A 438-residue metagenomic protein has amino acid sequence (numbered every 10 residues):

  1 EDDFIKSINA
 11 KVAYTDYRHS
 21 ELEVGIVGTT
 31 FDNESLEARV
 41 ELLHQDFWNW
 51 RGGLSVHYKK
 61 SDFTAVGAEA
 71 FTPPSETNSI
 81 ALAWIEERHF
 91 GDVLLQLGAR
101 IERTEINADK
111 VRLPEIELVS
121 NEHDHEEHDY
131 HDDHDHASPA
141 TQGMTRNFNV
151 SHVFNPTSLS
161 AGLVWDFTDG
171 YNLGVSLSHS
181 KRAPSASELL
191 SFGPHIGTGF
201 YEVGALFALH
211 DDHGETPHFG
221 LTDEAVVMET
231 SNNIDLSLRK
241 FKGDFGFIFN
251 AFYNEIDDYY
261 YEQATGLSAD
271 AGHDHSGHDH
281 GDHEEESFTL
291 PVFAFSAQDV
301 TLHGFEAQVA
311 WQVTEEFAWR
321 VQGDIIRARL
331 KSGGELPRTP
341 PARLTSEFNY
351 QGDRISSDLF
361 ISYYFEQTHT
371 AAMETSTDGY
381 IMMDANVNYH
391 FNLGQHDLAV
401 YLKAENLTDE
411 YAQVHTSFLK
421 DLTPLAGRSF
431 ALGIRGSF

Functional and structural regions predicted by a protein language model:
E1, A38-H44, L82-R88, A161-W165 (+9 more regions): Residues on the lipid-exposed face of transmembrane beta-strands in outer-membrane beta-barrel proteins
E1-D166, G174-S178, K240, F245-F252 (+1 more regions): Face-selective signature of the C-terminal outer-membrane beta-barrel domain
I8-E21, D166, N172-G174, S178 (+3 more regions): Membrane-embedded beta-barrel scaffold of Gram-negative outer-membrane proteins
Y14-R18, Y58-T64, F90-D92, I101-N107 (+10 more regions): Transmembrane beta-strands of outer-membrane beta-barrel pores
V27-E34, A70-N78, E117-L118, N149-N155 (+6 more regions): Replace "Gram-negative outer membrane beta-barrel proteins" with "bacterial and organellar outer membrane beta-barrel
E86, V164, N172-S178, W319-I325 (+1 more regions): Conserved C-terminal beta-signal and adjacent last beta-strands/turns of outer-membrane beta-barrel proteins
I106-S151, S191-T222, Q263-A294: Solvent-exposed loop segments that connect transmembrane elements
F252-I256, Y260, A264-T370, Y389 (+2 more regions): Gram-negative outer-membrane beta-barrel transporters
